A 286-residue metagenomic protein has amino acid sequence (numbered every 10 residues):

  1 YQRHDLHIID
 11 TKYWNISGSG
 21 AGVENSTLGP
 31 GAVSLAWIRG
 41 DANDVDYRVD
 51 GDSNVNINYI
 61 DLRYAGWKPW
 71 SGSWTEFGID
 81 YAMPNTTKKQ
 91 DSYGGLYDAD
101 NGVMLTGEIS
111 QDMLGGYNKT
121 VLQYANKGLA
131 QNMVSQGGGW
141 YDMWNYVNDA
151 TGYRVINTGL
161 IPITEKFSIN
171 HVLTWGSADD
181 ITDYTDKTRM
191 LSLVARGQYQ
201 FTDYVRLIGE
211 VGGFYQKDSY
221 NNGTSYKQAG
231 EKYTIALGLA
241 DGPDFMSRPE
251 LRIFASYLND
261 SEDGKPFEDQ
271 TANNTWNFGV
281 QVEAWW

Functional and structural regions predicted by a protein language model:
Y1-I79, Q111, A255-D260: Outer membrane beta-barrel
Y1-S17, D44-D52, T87-A99, D180-I181 (+1 more regions): Surface-exposed loop and membrane-interface regions of Gram-negative outer-membrane beta-barrel proteins
N25, Q198, L239, V282-W286: Short beta-strand-to-coil "C-cap" segments at the C-terminal boundary of structured domains/repeats, marking
L62-Y220, A229-Y233, L239: Detector for outer-membrane/organellar transmembrane beta-barrel domains, recognizing the amphipathic beta-strand
F214-D218, G242, L258-E262: Short Gly/Pro-enriched loop/turn and capping motifs at secondary-structure junctions
I235, A272-W286: Outer-membrane beta-barrel "beta-signal"
G238-R252: Outer-membrane beta-barrel biogenesis signature
E262-D269: Low-complexity, intrinsically disordered Gly/Pro/Thr-rich segments
